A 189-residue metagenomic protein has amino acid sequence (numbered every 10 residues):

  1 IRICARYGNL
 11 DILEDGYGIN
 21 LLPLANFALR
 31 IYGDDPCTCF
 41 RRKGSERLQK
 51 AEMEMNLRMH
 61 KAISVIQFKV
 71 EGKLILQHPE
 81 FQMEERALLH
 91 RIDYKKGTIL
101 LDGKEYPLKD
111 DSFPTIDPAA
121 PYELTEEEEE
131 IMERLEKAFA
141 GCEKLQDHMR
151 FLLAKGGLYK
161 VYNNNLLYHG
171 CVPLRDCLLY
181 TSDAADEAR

Functional and structural regions predicted by a protein language model:
I1-D183, R189: Feature recognizes metal-dependent phosphohydrolase scaffolds
